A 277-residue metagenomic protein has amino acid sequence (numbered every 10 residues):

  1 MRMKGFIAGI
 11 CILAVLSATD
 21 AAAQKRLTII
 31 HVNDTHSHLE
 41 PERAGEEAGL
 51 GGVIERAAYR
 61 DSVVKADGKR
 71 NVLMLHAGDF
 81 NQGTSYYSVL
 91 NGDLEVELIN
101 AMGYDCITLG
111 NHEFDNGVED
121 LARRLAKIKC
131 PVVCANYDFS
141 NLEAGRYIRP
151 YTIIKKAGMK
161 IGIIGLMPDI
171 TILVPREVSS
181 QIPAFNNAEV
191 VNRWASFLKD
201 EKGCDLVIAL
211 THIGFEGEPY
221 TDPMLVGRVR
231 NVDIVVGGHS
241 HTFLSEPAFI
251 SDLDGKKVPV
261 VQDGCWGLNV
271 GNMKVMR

Functional and structural regions predicted by a protein language model:
M1-K25: Bacterial Sec-dependent N-terminal signal peptides
A22-R277: Acidic, metal/ion-coordinating pockets
